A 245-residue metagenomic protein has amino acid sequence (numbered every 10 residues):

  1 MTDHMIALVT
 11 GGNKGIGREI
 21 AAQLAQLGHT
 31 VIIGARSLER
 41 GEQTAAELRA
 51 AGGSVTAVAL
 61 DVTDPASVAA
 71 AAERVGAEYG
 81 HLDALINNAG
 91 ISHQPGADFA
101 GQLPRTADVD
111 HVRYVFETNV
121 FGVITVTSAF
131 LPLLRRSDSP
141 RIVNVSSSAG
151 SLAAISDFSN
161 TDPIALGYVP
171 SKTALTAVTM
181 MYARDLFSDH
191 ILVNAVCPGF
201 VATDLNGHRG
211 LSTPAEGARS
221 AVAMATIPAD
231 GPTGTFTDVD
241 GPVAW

Functional and structural regions predicted by a protein language model:
T2-I32: Canonical Rossmann dinucleotide-binding motif of NAD(H)/NADP(H)-dependent dehydrogenases/reductases, specifically
V9-T10, N87-N88, R141-S147, L192-C197: Structural signature of the Rossmann-like NAD(P)-dependent dehydrogenase/reductase core
L27-Q43: Conserved glycine-rich Rossmann-like NAD(P)H-binding loop of the short-chain dehydrogenase/reductase
L38, A59-E73: The beta1-alpha1 cofactor-binding region of Rossmann-like NAD(H)/NADP(H)-dependent oxidoreductases
A51-S54, R74-N87, H93-Q94, D108: A glycine-rich helix->loop->beta "capping" turn within Rossmann-like NAD(P)(H)-dependent oxidoreductase domains
I91-S92, A100-F116, I124, R135-S188: Catalytic loop of short-chain dehydrogenase/reductase
T173, S188, A195-V196, T203 (+1 more regions): C-terminal helical subdomain
